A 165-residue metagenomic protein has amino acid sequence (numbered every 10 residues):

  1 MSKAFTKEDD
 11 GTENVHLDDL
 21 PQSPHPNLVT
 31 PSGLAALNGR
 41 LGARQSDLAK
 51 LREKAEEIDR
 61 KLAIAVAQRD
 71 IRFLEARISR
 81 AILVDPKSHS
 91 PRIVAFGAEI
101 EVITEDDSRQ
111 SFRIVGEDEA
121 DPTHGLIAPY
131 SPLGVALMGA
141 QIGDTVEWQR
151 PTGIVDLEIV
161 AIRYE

Functional and structural regions predicted by a protein language model:
M1-R77: Helix-rich terminal scaffold detector
M1-S2, A63-R69, R77-R80, E101 (+2 more regions): Generic detector of short, locally flexible boundary/turn motifs and exposed helical patches
T30-P31, A36, R80, G116 (+2 more regions): Generic structural "secondary-structure junction" signal
L41-R44, I78, R109-S111, T145: Secondary-structure boundary/capping motif
R80-H89: Active-site phosphate-binding and catalytic loops of NTP-dependent enzymes
S88-T152, L157: Non-DNA-binding regulatory cores of transcription-related proteins, predominantly C-terminal effector-binding
A161-E165: Short peripheral tails and domain-boundary helices/loops at the edges of structured domains
